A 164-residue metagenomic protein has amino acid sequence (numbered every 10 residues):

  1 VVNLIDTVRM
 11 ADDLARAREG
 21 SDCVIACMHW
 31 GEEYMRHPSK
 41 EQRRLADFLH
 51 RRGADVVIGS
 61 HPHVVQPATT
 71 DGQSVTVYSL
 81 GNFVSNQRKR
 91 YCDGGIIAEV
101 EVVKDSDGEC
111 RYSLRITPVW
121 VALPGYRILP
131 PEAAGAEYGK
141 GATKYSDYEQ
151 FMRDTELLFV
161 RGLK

Functional and structural regions predicted by a protein language model:
V1-K164: Acidic, metal/ion-coordinating pockets
